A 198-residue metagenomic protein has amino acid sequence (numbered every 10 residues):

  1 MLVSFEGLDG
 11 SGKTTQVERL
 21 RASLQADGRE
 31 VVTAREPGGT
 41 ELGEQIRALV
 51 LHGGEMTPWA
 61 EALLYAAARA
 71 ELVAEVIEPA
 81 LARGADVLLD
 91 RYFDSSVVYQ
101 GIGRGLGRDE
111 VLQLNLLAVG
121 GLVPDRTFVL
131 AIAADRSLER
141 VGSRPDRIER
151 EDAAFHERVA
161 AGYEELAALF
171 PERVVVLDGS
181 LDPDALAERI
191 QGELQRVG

Functional and structural regions predicted by a protein language model:
M1-L2: Pre-Walker A (Motif I) flank of P-loop NTPase domains
F5: Hydrophobic anchor at the beta1->P-loop junction of P-loop NTPases
L8: P-loop (Walker A) phosphate-binding loop of NTP-binding proteins
K13: Conserved lysine of the Walker
Q16: Hydrophobic positions on the alpha1 helix immediately C-terminal to the Walker A/P-loop
R21, D135-G198: NTP-dependent small-molecule kinase module
R29-V119, R189, E193: ATP-dependent small-molecule kinase phosphotransfer cores that center on conserved nucleotide phosphate-binding segments
R91, S96-A161: A glycine- and Lys/Arg-enriched "phosphate-lid" helix/loop adjacent to the NTP-binding pocket of small-molecule kinases
